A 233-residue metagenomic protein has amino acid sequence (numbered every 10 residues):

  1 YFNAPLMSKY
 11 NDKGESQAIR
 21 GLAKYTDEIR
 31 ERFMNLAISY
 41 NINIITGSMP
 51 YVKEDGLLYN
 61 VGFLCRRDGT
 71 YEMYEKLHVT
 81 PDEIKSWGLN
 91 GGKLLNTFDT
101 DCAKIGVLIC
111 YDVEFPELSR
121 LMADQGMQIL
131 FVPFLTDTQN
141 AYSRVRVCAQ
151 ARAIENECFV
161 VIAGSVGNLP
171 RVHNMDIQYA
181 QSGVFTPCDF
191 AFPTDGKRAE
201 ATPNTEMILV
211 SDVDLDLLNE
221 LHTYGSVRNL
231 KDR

Functional and structural regions predicted by a protein language model:
Y1-R20: Short, conserved active-site loops that position catalytic residues or coordinate cofactors/metal ions across diverse
L22, E31, N35, Y51-Q125 (+1 more regions): Active-site catalytic loop in hydrolytic enzyme cores
L22-I45, E114-T205: CN hydrolase (nitrilase-like) catalytic-core segments centered on the catalytic cysteine and neighboring Lys/Glu
N43-G47, K76-I84, A163-S165: Short Pro/Gly-enriched beta-strand edge/turn motifs at strand-loop
G47, V61-L64, N96, I162 (+2 more regions): Short beta-strand scaffold segments in enzyme catalytic cores
K53, G88, H173-N174, L230-R233: Short Gly/Pro-enriched turn/cap motifs at secondary-structure boundaries
V61, Y71-K76, P193-T202, V210-D212: Residue-level detector of high-confidence beta-strand sites
V213-R233: A short C-terminal boundary segment appended to hydrolase-like catalytic domains
